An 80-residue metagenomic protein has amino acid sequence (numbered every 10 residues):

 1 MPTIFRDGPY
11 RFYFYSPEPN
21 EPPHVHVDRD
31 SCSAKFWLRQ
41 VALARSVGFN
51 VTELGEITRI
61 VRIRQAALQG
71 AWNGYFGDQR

Functional and structural regions predicted by a protein language model:
M1-E21: Short, charged/polar N-terminal "headpieces" of proteins
M1-G8, D30-C32, W37-V41, Q79: A cross-family signal for N-terminal binding/gating loops and helix N-caps that shape access to the active site
T3, Y10-F12, A34, V47 (+1 more regions): Short non-domain terminal segments
T3-I4, H26, R62-A66: Alpha-helical interaction segments
Y15-V51: A short, structured beta-strand/loop element
N50-R80: C-terminal structural segments of small proteins and small subunits
